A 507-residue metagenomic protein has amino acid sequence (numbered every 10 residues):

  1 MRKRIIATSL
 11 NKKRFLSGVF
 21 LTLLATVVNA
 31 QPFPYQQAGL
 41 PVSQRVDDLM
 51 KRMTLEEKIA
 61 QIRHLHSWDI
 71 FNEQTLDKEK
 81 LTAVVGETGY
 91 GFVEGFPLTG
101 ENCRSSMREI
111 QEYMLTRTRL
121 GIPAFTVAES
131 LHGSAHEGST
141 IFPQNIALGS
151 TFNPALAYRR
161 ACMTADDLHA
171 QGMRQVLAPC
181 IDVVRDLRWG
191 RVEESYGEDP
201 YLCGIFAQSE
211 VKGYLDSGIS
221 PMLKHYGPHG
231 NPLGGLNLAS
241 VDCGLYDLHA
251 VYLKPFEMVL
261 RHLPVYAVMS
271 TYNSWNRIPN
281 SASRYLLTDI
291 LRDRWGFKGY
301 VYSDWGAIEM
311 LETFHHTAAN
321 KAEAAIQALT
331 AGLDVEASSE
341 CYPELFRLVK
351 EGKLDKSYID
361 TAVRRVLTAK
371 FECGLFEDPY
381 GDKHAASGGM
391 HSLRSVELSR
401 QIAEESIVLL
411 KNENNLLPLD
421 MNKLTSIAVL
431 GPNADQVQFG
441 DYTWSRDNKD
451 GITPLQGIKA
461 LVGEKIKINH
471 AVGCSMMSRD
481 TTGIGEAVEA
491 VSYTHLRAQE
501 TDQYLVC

Functional and structural regions predicted by a protein language model:
M1-P32: Bacterial Sec-dependent N-terminal signal peptides
K3, S9, V27, P143 (+2 more regions): Intrinsically disordered, low-complexity peptide-like regions
K3-R4, K12-K13, L24, E312 (+3 more regions): Intrinsic low-complexity, intrinsically disordered segments enriched in polar/basic residues
T8-L10, G18-F20, K51, H64 (+2 more regions): A periodicity- and composition-biased signal for non-globular, repetitive helical segments
A30-R497: Glycoside hydrolase catalytic-domain context in secreted enzymes
H495, D502-C507: Single conserved hydrophobic/aromatic residue that forms the stacking wall/gate of nucleotide- or nucleobase-binding
